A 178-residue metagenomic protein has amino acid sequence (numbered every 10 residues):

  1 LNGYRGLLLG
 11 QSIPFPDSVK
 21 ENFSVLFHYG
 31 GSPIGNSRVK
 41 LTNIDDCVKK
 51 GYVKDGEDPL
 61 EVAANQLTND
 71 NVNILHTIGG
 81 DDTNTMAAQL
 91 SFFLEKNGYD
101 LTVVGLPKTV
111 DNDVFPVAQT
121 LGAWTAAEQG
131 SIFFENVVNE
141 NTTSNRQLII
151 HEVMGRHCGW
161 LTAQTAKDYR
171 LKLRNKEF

Functional and structural regions predicted by a protein language model:
L1-D70: Glycine-rich nucleotide/cofactor/substrate-binding loop typically near the N-terminus or early in the first domain
L1-G6, R38-V39, G80-D81, L106-N112: Short, ordered loop/turn segments at secondary-structure junctions
L7, T42, D58-E61, D81-Q89 (+2 more regions): Short glycine/serine/threonine-rich phosphate/pyrophosphate-binding segments that cradle anionic phosphate groups
L8-P14, D113-G122: Active-site-proximal loop->helix
P33-G35, D111-P116, V137-S144: Low-complexity, flexible helical/coil segments
N65-Q66, T77-G79, T85-D100, V104 (+1 more regions): Accessory alpha-helical/coil subdomains and C-terminal extensions that flank or cap enzyme catalytic cores
